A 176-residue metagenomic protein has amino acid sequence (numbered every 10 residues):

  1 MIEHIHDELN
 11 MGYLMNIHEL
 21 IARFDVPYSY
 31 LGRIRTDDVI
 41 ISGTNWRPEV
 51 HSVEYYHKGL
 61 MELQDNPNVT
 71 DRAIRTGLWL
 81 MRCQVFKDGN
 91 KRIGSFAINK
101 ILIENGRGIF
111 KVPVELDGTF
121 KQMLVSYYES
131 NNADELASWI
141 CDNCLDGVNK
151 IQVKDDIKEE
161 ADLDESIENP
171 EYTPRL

Functional and structural regions predicted by a protein language model:
M1-L176: FIC/Doc superfamily catalytic core
